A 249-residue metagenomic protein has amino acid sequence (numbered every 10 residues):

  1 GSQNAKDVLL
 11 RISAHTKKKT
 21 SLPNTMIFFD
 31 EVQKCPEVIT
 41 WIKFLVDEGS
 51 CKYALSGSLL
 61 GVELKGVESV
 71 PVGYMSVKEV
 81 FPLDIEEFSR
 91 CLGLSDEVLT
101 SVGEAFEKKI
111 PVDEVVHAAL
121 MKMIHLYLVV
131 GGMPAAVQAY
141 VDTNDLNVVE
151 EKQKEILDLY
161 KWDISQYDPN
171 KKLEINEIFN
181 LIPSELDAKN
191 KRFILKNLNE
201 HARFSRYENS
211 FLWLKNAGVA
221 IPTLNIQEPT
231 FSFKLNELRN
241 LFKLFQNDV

Functional and structural regions predicted by a protein language model:
G1-N4, V32-I42, K65-G66: Conserved ATPase-coupling elements of RecA-like P-loop NTPase cores
G1-P23: Short glycine-rich substrate-engagement loop in P-loop NTPases that contacts/grips substrate
H15-S21, F44-C51, S69-G73: Conserved catalytic network of the ASCE P-loop NTPase/AAA+ motor domain
K19-V38: Conserved P-loop NTPase "ATPase switch" module shared by AAA+ and STAND
F28, K52-S58, E79, F88: Structural recognition of the conserved hydrophobic beta-strand(s) that form the central parallel beta-sheet of P-loop
D47-V67: Sensor-1/coupling segment of RecA-like P-loop NTPase cores
L64-D187: Interdomain motor-coupling "hinge/lid" segment immediately C-terminal to the ATP-binding subdomain of NTP-driven enzymes
Q138-V249: Accessory nucleic acid-recognition modules appended to NTPase machines
